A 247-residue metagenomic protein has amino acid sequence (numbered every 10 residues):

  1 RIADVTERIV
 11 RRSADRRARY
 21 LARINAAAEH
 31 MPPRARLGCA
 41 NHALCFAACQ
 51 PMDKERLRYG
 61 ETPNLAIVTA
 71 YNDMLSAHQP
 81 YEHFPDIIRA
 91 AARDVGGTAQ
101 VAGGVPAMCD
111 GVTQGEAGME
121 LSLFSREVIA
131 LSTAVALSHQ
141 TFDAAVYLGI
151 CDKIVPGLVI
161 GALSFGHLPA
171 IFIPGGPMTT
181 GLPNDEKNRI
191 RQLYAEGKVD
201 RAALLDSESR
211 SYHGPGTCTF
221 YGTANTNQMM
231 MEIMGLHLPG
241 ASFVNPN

Functional and structural regions predicted by a protein language model:
R1-N247: Metallocofactor- and cofactor-centric catalytic cores in central/energy metabolism, strongly enriched
